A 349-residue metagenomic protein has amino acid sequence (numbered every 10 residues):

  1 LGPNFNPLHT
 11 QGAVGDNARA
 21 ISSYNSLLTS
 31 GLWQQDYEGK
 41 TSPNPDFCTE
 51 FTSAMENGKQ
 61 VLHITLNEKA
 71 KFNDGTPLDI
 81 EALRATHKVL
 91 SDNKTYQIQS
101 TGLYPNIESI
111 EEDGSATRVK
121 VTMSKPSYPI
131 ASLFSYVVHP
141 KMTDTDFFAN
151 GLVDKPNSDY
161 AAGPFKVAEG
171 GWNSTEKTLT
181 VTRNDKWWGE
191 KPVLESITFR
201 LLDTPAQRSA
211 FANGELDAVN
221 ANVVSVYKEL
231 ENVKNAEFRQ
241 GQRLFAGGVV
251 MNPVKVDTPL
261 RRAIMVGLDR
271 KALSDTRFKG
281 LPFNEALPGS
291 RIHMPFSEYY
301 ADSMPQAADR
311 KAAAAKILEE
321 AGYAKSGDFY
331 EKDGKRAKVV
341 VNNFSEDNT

Functional and structural regions predicted by a protein language model:
L1-G2, V61-I64, T86, V119-V121 (+4 more regions): Short, well-ordered beta-strand elements
L1-M55, Y160: N-terminal lobe/hinge region of extracytoplasmic solute-binding protein
A18-R19, S26, Y37-E38, S135-K191 (+3 more regions): Gly/Pro-rich hinge or "lid" segments in bacterial periplasmic/extracellular proteins
T49-Y96, K120: Aromatic- and charge-enriched surface segment that lines or borders ligand/interaction sites
Q99-F148: Surface-exposed binding/hinge segments that line and control ligand-binding clefts or catalytic entry sites
R183-E229: Ligand-site clamp/hinge motif
Y227-Q240: Ligand-binding "clamshell"
T258-T349: Append "and occasionally in soluble cytosolic enzymes with long acidic Gly/Pro-rich linkers
